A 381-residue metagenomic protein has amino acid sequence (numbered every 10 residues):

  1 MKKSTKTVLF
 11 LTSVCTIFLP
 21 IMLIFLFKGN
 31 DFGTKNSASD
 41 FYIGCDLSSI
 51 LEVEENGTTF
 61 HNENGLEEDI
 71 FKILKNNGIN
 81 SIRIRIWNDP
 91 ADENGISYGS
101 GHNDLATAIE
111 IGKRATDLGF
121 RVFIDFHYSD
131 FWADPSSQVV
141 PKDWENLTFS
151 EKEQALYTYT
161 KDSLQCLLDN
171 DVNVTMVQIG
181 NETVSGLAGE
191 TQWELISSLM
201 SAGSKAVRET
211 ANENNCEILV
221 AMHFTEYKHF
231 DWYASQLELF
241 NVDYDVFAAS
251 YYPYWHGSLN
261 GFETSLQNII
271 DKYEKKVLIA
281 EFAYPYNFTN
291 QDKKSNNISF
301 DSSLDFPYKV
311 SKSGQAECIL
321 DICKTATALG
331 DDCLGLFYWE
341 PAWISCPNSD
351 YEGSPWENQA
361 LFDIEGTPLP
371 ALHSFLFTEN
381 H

Functional and structural regions predicted by a protein language model:
M1-T16: N-terminal Sec-pathway targeting helices
G33-I73: Boundary/entry segment of secreted carbohydrate-active catalytic domains
C45, L74, D125, V177 (+4 more regions): Conserved, mostly hydrophobic/aromatic
V53-E54, T58-G65, D89-A106, V184-A188 (+4 more regions): Acidic-and-aromatic substrate-binding clefts and catalytic sites of carbohydrate-active enzymes
L66-A133, Q192-I218, E263-K272: Aromatic-lined substrate-binding rim segments of carbohydrate-active enzymes
N103-T107, A133-Y244, G257-L266, K272 (+1 more regions): Active-site cleft segment of glycoside hydrolase catalytic domains centered on the general acid/base Glu
F240-A249, S258-N296, G335: Aromatic-lined glycan-binding groove of carbohydrate-active enzymes
N268, N287-D321, T325-H381: Aromatic-rich peripheral "rim/lid" segments of glycoside hydrolase catalytic domains that contact and position glycan
